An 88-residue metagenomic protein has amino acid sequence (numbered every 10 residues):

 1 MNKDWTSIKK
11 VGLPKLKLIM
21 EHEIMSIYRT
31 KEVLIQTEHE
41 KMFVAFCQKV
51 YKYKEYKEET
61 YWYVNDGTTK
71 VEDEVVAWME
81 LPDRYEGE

Functional and structural regions predicted by a protein language model:
M1-E88: Secondary-structure transition motif
